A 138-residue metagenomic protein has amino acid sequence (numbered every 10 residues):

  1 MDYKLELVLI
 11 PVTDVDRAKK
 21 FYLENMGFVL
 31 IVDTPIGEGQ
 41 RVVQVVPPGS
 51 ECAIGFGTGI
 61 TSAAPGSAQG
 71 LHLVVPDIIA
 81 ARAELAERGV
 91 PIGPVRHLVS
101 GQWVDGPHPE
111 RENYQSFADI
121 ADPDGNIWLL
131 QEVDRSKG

Functional and structural regions predicted by a protein language model:
M1, A63-A64, W103-V104: Generic signal for short, ordered secondary-structure residues within or immediately flanking folded domains
M1-K19, A68-L71, L129-G138: N-terminal beta-strand motif that seeds the catalytic metal site of vicinal oxygen chelate
D2-Y3, L9-C52, A80, E87: Core segments of cupin and vicinal oxygen chelate
D14, D77, D122: Acidic di-acidic motifs
V29-A68, V75, G93-P94, E112-N113 (+1 more regions): Conserved short beta-strand elements that form part of the metal-binding/catalytic scaffold of enzyme active sites
T34, L73, R82-G138: Vicinal oxygen chelate
